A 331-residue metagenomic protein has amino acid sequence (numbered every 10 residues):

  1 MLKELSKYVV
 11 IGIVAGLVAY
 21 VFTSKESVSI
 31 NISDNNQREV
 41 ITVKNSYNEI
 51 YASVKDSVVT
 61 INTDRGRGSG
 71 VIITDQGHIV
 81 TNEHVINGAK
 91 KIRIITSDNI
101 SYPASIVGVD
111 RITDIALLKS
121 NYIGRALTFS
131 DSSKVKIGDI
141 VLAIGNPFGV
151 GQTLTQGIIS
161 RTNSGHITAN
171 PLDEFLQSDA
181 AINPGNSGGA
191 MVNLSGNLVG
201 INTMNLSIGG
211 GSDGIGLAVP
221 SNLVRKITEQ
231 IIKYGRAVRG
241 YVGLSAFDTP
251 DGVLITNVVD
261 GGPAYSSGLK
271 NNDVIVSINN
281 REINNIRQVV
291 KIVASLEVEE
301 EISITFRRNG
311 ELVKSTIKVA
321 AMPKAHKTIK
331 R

Functional and structural regions predicted by a protein language model:
M1-I30, E49, S105, K136 (+2 more regions): C-terminal recognition in membrane/secretory proteostasis and scaffolding
E4-Y8, G66-G70, L127-S130, Q177-V192 (+2 more regions): Gly/Ser-rich catalytic serine loop of serine hydrolases
E26-T60, K90-K91, K318, H326-R331: N-terminal, intrinsically disordered, polar/charged segments of Gram-positive cell-envelope systems that serve as
K44-Y51, K55-D56, Q76, E83 (+7 more regions): Extracytoplasmic/secreted envelope proteins and their assembly/folding machinery, especially bacterial periplasmic
K55, D98-I100, V109-T113, N121-I123 (+8 more regions): Short flexible coil/turn linkers enriched for glycine and charged/polar residues that connect secondary-structure
T60-Q152, V253, Y265-S266, N284-R287 (+3 more regions): Conserved active-site neighborhood of the chymotrypsin/trypsin-like protease fold
I73-D75, V107-V109, S132, I144 (+7 more regions): Residue-level recognition of beta-strand microenvironments
A89-K91, G124, I144-G157, N163-G188 (+3 more regions): Active-site loop architecture of trypsin-fold serine endopeptidases
